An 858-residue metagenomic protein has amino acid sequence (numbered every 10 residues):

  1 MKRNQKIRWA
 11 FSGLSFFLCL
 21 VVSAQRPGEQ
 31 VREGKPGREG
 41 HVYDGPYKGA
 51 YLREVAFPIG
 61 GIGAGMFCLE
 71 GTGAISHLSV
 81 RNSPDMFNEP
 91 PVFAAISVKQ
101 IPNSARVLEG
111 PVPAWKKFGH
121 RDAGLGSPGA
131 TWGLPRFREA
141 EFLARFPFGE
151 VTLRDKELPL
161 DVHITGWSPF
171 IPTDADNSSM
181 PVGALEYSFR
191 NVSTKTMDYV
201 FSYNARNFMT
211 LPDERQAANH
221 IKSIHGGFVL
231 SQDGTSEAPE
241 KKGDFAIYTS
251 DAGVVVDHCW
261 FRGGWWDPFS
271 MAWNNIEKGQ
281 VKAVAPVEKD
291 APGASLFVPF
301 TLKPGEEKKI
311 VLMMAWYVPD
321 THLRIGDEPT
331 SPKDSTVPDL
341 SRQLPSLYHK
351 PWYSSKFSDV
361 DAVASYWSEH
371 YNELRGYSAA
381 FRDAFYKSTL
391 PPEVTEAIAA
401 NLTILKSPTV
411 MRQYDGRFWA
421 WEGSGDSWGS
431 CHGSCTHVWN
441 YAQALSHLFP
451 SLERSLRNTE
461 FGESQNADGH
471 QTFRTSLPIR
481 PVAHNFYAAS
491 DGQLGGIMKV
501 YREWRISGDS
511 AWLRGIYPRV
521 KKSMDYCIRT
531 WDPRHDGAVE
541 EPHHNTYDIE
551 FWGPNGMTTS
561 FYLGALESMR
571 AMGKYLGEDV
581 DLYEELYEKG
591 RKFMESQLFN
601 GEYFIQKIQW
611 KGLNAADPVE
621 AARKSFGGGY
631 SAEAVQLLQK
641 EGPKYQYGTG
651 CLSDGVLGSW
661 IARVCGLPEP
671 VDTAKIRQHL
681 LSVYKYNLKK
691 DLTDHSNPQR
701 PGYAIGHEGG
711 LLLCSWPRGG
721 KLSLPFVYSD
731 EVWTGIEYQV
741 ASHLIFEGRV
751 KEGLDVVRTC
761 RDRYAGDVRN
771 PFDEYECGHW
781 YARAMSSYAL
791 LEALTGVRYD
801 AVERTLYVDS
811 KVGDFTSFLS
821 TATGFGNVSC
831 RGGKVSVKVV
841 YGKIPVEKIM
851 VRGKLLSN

Functional and structural regions predicted by a protein language model:
K2-G13: Bacterial N-terminal signal peptides that target proteins for export
S12-V21: Bacterial N-terminal signal peptides
A24-G40, P46-Y51, V55, D155-P159 (+7 more regions): Acidic/polar, glycine-enriched structural segments that form the non-catalytic walls/loops of the carbohydrate-binding
I62-A130, D233-K278, K350-A364: Acidic-aromatic substrate-binding/catalytic surfaces of carbohydrate-active enzymes
G63, A74-S76, N82-I164, I171-A175 (+4 more regions): Non-catalytic C-terminal accessory modules of carbohydrate-active enzymes
S97-L108, K116-S127, N191, V229-Q232 (+11 more regions): Aromatic-rich carbohydrate-recognition surfaces in CAZymes
A184, V298-K303, I310, C431-V438 (+7 more regions): C-terminal substrate/ligand-recognition segments
P391-G425, S451-H484, T530-P554, E595-W733 (+1 more regions): Extended glycan-interaction surfaces of carbohydrate-active proteins
